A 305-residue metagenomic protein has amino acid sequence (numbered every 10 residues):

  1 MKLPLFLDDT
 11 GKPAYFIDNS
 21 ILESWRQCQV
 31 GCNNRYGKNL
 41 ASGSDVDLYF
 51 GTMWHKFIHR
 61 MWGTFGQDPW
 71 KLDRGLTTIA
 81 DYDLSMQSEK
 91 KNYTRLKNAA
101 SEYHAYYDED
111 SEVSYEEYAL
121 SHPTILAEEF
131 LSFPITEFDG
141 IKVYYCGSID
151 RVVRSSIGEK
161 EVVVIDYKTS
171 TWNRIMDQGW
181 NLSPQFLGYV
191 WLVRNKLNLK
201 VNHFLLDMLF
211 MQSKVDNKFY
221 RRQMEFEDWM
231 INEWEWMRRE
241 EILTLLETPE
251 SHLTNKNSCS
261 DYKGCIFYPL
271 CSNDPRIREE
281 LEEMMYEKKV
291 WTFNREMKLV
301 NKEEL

Functional and structural regions predicted by a protein language model:
K2-Q27, V143-S156, E227, I231-W236: An acidic intrinsically disordered interaction segment
P4-D9, F16-I17, A100, M176-W180 (+1 more regions): Metal-dependent nuclease catalytic regions and adjoining charged, substrate-binding loops involved in nucleic-acid end
D18-G66, E128, D261-F267: Nuclease catalytic cores
E23-N33, G63-Y82, N202-V215: Short, compositionally biased low-complexity segments
R26-N34, K160-D166, R239-I242: Active-site-adjacent bridging/hinge elements
V46, F50, N92, L96 (+1 more regions): Hydrophobic (often cysteine-bearing) scaffold residues that line and stabilize catalytic clefts of nucleotide/cofactor
M53-E137: A non-catalytic, helix-rich entry segment at domain boundaries
E128-F186, W191-R194: Non-catalytic protein-protein interaction segments used by genome-maintenance enzymes to assemble and couple activities
